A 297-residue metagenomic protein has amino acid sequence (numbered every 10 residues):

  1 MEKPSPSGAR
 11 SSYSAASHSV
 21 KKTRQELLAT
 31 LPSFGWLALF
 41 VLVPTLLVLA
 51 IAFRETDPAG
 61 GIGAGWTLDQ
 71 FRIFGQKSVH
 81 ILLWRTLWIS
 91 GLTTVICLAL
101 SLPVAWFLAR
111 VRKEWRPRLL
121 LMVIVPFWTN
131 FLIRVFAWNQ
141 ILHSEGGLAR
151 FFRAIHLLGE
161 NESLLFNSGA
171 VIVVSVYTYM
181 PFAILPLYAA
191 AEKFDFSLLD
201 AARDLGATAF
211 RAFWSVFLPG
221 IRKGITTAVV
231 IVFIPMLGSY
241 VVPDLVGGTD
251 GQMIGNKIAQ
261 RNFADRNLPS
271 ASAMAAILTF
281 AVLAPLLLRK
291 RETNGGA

Functional and structural regions predicted by a protein language model:
E2-K3, S7-L47, P117, L121: N-terminal signal-anchor/first transmembrane alpha helix
E2-P4, A9-Y13, R54, Y188-L199 (+2 more regions): C-terminal transmembrane helix and the adjacent membrane-cytosol boundary/short C-terminal tail of inner/organellar
E26-T30, V104-W138, L199-D200, F213-W214 (+1 more regions): Cytoplasmic-entry segments and transmembrane alpha-helices of multi-pass inner-membrane transporters
L31-V43, V95, L121, V125 (+3 more regions): Transmembrane alpha-helices
V41-V79, I141-G146, G248-T249, A297: Short membrane-interfacial helix/loop motifs at transmembrane-helix boundaries
A59, L68, V135-V176, F210 (+1 more regions): Membrane-interfacial helix termini and adjacent extracytoplasmic/periplasmic loops of multi-pass transporters
G60-A64, Y240-L268: Glycine-rich helix-loop "coupling/hinge" segments at transmembrane-helix boundaries in multipass transporters
K77-R110, V176: Transmembrane alpha-helix signature in integral membrane proteins
